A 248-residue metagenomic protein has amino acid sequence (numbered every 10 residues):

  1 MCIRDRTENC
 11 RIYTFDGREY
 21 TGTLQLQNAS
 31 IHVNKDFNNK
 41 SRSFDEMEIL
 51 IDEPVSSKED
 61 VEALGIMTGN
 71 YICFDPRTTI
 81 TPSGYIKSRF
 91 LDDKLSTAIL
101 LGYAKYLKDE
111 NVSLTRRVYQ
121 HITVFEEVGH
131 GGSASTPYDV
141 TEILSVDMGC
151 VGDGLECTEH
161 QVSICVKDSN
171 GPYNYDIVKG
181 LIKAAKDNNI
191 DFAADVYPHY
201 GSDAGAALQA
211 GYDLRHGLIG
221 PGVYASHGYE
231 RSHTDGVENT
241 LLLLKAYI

Functional and structural regions predicted by a protein language model:
R4-I248: N-terminal hydrophobic/helix-forming segments and targeting peptides
